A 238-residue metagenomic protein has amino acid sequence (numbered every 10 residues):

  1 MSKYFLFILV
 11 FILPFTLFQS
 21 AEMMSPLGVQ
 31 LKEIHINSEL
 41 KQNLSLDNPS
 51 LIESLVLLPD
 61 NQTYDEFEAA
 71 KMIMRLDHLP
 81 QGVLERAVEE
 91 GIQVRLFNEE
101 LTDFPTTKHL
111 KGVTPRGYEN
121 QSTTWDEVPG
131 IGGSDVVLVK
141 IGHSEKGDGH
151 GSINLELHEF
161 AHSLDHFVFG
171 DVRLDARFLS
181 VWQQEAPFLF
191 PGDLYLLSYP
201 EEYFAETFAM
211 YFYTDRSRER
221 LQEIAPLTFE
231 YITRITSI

Functional and structural regions predicted by a protein language model:
S2-D126: A metal-dependent hydrolase signature that marks the N-terminal structural subdomain at the beginning of catalytic folds
T63-M74, K146-L155, Y195-Y199, Q222: Soluble non-cytosolic domains of exported or imported proteins
D77, Q81-L84, A161-F169, A209-S217 (+1 more regions): Sec-exported extracytoplasmic/periplasmic mature domains
P80-Q81, G130, D175, A225-P226: Helix N-terminus capping/helix-initiation residues
A87, V94, D175, E219-R220: Residue-level detector of alpha-helical recognition elements and their boundaries
E100-E156, S163-F167: Active-site scaffold of zinc-dependent metalloenzymes
S144-E145, S152-F190, L196: Conserved binding-pocket/active-site segment within a compact domain
R177-I238: Metalloprotease/metallohydrolase-associated module, dominated by Zn2+-dependent proteases
